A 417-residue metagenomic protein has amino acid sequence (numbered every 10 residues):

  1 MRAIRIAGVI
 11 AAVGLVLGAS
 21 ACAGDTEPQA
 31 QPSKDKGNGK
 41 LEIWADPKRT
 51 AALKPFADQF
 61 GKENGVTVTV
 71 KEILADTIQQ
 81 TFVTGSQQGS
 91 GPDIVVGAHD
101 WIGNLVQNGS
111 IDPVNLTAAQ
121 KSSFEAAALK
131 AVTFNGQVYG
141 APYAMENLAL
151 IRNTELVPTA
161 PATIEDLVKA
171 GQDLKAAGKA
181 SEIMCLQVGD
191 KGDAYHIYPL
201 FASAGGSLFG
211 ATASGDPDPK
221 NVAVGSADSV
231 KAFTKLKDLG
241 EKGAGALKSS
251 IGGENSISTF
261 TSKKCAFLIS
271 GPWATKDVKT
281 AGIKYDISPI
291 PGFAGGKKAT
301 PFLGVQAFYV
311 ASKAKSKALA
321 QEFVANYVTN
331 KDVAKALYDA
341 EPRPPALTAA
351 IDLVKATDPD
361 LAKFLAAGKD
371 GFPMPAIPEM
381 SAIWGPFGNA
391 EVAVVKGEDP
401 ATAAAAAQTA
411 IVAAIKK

Functional and structural regions predicted by a protein language model:
R2-W101, G296, L319, T402 (+1 more regions): Conserved N-terminal structural module of periplasmic/extracytoplasmic solute-binding proteins
D35-G37, L116-F124, V188, G206-K231 (+4 more regions): Short, solvent-exposed loop/beta-turn-alpha elements that line the ligand-binding surface or hinge of extracytoplasmic
G85, P92-D93, K121-E155, K297-T300 (+1 more regions): A structural signal for short loop-to-beta-strand junctions that line the ligand-binding cleft of periplasmic/secreted
H99-N147, D166-V168, A176, D286-S288: Hinge/lid segment of periplasmic solute-binding proteins
Y139-Y143, L148, V168-N221, C265: Extracytoplasmic/periplasmic solute-binding protein
G171, P217-S249: Glycine-centered hinge/linker elements that transmit conformational signals in sensory and ligand-binding systems
I269-K284, F293-N389: C-terminal lobe and pocket-closing loops of periplasmic/extracytoplasmic Venus-flytrap solute-binding proteins
A367-K417: Conserved C-terminal helix/tail region of periplasmic/extracytoplasmic solute-binding proteins
